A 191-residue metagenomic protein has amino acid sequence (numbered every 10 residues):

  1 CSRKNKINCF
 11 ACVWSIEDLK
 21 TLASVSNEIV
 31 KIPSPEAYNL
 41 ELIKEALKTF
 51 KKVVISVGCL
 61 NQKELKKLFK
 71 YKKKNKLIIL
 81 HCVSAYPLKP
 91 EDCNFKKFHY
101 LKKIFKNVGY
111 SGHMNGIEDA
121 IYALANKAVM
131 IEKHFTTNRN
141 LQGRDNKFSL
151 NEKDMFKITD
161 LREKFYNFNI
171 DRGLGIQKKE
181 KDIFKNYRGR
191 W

Functional and structural regions predicted by a protein language model:
C1-W191: Catalytic cores and adjacent flexible loops of soluble metabolic enzymes that perform enolate/carbanion chemistry on
